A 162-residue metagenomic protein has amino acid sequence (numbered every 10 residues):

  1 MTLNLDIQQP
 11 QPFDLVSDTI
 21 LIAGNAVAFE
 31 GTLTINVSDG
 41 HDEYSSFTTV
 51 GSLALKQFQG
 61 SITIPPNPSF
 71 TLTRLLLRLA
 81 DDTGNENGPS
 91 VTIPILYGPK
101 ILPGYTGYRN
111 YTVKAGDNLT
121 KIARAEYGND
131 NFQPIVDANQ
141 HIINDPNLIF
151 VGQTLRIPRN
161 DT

Functional and structural regions predicted by a protein language model:
T2-G104, L148, D161-T162: Ser/Thr-rich low-complexity repeats and stalk/linker segments
G31, T120, Q133: Glycine-centered loop/turn positions within well-structured domains that cap or flank conserved ligand/cofactor-binding
N36, L76, N110-K114, P134 (+1 more regions): Soluble periplasmic/extracytoplasmic beta-strand elements of cell-envelope proteins
I93, Q133-P134, N147, Q153: Extracytoplasmic/periplasmic beta-strand context in beta-sandwich domains, especially the cupredoxin/COX2 CuA-binding
I101-D130, I149, Q153, D161-T162: Primarily a LysM-type cell-wall glycan-binding module
D137: Phosphate-coordinating loops and pocket residues in cytosolic domains that bind phosphorylated ligands
Q140-N144: Short alpha-helix capping/helix-loop boundary micro-motifs
